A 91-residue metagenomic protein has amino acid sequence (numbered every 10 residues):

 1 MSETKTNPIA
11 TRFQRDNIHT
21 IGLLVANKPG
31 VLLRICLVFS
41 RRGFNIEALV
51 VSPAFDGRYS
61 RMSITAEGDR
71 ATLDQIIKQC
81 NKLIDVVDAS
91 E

Functional and structural regions predicted by a protein language model:
M1-E91: A conserved regulatory-domain signal marking ACT and ACT-like small-molecule sensing domains and adjacent regulatory
